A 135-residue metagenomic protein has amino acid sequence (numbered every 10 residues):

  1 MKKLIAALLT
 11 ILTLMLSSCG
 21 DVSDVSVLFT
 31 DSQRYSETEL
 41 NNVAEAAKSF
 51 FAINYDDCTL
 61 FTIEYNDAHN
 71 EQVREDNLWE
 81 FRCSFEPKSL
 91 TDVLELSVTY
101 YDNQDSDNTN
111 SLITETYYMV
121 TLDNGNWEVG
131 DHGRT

Functional and structural regions predicted by a protein language model:
M1-V22: Sec-dependent N-terminal signal peptides of Gram-positive bacterial secreted proteins and lipoproteins
L4, D105-T109, N126-G130: Short, solvent-exposed secondary-structure capping/transition elements
L9-L12, V98, V120: Intrinsically disordered/low-complexity terminal segments and short unstructured peptides
S17-S111: Flexible low-complexity loop/turn motifs enriched in small/helix-breaking residues
T114-T135: Short beta-strand edge/turn micro-motifs at domain boundaries
